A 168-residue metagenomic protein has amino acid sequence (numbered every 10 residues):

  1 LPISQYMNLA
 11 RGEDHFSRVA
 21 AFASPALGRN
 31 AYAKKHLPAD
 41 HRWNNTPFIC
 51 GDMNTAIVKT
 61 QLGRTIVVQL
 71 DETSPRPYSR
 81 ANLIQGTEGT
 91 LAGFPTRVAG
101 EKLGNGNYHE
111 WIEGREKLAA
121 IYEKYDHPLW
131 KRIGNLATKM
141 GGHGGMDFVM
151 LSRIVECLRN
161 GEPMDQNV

Functional and structural regions predicted by a protein language model:
L1-Y78, L83: Rossmann-like dinucleotide-binding domain that binds NAD(P)(H)
S4, P75-V168: C-terminal helical cap and adjacent loop that interface with cofactors, partners, or active-site loops
